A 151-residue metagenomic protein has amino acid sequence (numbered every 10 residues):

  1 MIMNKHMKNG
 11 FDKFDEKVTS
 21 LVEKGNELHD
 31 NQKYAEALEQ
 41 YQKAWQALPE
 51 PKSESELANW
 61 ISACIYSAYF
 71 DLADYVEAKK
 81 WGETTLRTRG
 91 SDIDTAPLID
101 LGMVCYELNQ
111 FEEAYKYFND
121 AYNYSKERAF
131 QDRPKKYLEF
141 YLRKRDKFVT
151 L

Functional and structural regions predicted by a protein language model:
H6-D12, A47-S55, L86-S91, R128: Flexible helix-coil transition and linker loops at the boundaries of alpha-helical arrays
Y34-A35, Y75, F111: TPR-repeat structural position
Y41, W45, Y106-A129: TPR/TPR-like (Sel1-like) alpha-helical repeat modules
